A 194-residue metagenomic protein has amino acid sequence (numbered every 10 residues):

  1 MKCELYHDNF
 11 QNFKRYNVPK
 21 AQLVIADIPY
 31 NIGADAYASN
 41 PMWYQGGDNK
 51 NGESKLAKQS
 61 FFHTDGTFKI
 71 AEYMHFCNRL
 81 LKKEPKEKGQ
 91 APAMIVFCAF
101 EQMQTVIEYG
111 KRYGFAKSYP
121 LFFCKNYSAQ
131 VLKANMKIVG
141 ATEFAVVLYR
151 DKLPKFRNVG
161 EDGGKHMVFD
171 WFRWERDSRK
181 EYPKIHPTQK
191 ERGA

Functional and structural regions predicted by a protein language model:
M1-A194: Core catalytic lobe of class I
